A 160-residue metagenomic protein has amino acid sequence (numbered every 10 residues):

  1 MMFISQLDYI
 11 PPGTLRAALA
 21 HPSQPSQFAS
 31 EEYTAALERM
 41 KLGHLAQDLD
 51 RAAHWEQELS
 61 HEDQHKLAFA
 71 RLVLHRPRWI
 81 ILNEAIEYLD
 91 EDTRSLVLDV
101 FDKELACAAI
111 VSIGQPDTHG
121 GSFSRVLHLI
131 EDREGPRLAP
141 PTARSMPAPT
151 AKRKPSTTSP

Functional and structural regions predicted by a protein language model:
M2, L7, L15-A18, R51-P147 (+2 more regions): ABC-family ATPase nucleotide-binding domain "signature/switch" substructure
R16-W55, S95-D99: ABC ATPase nucleotide-binding domain helical subdomain, centered on the C-loop/LSGGQ "ABC signature"
